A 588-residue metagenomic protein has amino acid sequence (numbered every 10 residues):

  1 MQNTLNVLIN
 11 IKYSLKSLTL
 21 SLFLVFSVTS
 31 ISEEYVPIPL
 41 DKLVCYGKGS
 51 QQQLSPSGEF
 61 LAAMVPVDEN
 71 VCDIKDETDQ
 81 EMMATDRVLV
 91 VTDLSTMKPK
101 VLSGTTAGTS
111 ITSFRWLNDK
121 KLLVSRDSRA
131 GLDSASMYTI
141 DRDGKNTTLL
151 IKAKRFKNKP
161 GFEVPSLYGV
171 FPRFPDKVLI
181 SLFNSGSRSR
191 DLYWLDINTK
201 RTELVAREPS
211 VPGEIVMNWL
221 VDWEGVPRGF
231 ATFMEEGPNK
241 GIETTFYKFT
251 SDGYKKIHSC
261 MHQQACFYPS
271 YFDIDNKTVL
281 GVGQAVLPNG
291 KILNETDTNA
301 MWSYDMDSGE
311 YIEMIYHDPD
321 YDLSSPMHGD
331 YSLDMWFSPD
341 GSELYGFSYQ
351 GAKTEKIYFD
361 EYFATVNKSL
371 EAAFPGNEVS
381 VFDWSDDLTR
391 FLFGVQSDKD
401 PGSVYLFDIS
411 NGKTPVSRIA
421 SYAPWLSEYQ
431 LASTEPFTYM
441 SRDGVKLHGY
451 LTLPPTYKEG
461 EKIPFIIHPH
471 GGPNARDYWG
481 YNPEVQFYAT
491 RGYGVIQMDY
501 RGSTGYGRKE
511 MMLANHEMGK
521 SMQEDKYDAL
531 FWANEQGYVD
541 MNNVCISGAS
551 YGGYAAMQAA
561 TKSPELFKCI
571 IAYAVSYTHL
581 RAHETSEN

Functional and structural regions predicted by a protein language model:
T4-T19: Bacterial N-terminal signal peptides that target proteins for export
S27-V28: N-terminal signal peptide c-region/cleavage motif recognized by signal peptidases
S32-R390, D398-D400: Beta-propeller folds
S50, V216-L220, A231, G346-F347 (+4 more regions): Non-catalytic accessory segments flanking enzyme active sites
L426-Q536, D540-N542, A549: Cap/lid segment of the alpha/beta-hydrolase catalytic domain
F531-Y577: Primarily recognizes the serine-hydrolase "nucleophile elbow" in alpha/beta-hydrolase and SGNH/GDSL folds
T578-T585: Conserved small/polar residues in nucleotide/adenosyl-binding loops
